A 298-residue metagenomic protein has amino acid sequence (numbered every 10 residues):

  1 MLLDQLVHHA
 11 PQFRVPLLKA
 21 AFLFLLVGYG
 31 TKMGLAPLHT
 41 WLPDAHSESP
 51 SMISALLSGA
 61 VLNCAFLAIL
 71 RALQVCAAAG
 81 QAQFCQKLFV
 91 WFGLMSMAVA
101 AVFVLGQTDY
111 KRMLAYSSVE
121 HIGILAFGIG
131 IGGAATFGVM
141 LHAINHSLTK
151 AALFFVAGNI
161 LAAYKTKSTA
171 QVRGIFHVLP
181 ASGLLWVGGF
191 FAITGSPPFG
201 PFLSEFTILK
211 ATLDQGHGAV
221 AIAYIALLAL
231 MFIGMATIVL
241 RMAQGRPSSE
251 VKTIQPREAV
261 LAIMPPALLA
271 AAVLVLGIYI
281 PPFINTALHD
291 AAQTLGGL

Functional and structural regions predicted by a protein language model:
M1-F206, K210-R241: Hydrophobic transmembrane alpha-helices and their helix-loop junctions in integral membrane proteins
S49, L179-A181, F232-L298: Cytoplasmic/organellar membrane-interface segments at the starts of transmembrane helices in multi-pass inner-membrane
